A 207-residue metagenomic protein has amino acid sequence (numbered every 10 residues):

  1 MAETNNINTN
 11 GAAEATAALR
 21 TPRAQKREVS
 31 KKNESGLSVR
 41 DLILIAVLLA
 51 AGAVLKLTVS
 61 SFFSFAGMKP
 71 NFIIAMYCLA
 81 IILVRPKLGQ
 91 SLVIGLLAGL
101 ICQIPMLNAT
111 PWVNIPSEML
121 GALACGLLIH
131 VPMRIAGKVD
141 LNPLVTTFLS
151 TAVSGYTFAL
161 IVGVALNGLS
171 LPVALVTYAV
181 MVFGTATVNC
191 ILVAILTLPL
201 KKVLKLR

Functional and structural regions predicted by a protein language model:
A2-N6, K26-V84: Hydrophobic transmembrane alpha-helices
A2-V47, P172-R207: Alpha-helical transmembrane segments and their cytosolic interface
L42-V47, M76, L88-L96, W112-P116 (+4 more regions): Hydrophobic alpha-helical transmembrane segments
K56-M68, A98-I129: Interfacial aromatic-anchored transmembrane helix boundaries in multi-pass membrane proteins
V59-F63, I94, G121, C125 (+3 more regions): Alpha-helical transmembrane segments and their lipid-water interface positions in multi-pass membrane proteins
I82-P86, L127-M133, L200: Structural signal for the C-terminal ends of transmembrane alpha-helices and the immediately following loop
W112, A136-R207: Membrane-embedded alpha-helical hairpins and interfacial helices in multi-pass inner-membrane proteins
